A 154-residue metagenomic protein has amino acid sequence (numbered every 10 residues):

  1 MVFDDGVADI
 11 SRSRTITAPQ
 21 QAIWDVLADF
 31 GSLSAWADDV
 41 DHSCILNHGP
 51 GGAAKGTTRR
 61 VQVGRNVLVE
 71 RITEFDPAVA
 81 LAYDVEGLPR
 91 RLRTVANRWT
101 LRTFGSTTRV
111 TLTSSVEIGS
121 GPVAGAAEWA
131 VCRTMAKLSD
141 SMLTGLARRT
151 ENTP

Functional and structural regions predicted by a protein language model:
M1, C44-P50, N97-T103: Short amphipathic beta-strand and strand-loop transition segments with alternating hydrophobic
M1-N47: Hydrophobic ligand-binding cavity/cleft-lining segments
I10-R12, T57-R59, E70, N97 (+1 more regions): Hydrophobic residues positioned within well-ordered beta-strands of beta-sheet architectures
R12-R14, L68-E74, V95-T103: Hydrophobic/aromatic beta-strand elements that line small-molecule binding cavities or substrate pockets in beta-rich
Q20-Q21, T73-A78, T100-R109: A short, structured loop/turn motif at beta-sheet edges
S34, C44-R90, S141-P154: Glycine-rich portal/gate segments that line the openings of hydrophobic small-molecule binding cavities
V85-P89, W99, S114-V116: A short beta-strand motif that forms part of the nucleic acid-binding face of small beta-barrel RNA-binding folds
S115-P154: A conserved amphipathic terminal alpha-helix motif
